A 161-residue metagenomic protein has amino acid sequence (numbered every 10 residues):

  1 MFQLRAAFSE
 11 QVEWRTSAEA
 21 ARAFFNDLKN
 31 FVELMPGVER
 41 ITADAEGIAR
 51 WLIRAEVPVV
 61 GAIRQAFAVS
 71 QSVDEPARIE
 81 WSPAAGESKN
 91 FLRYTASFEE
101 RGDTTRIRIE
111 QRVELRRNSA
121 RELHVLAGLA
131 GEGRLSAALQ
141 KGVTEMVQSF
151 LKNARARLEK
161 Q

Functional and structural regions predicted by a protein language model:
M1-R50: Hydrophobic ligand-binding cavity/cleft-lining segments
F2, A7, A120-V125, L158-Q161: Extended beta-strand/beta-hairpin segments
R5-Q11, I48-R50, A66, R78 (+2 more regions): Intrinsic-disorder/low-complexity, polar/charged segments enriched in Ser/Thr/Lys/Arg/Asp/Glu/Gln
E10, V38-E39, Q65-S72, W81-P83 (+2 more regions): Hydrophobic/aromatic beta-strand elements that line small-molecule binding cavities or substrate pockets in beta-rich
S17-A23, L135-M146, F150: Short amphipathic alpha-helical segments
A18, A43-E46, S72-A77, S97-I107: A short, structured loop/turn motif at beta-sheet edges
A43-K89, E145-Q161: Glycine-rich portal/gate segments that line the openings of hydrophobic small-molecule binding cavities
A84-K141: Beta-strand/loop substructures that line and gate deep hydrophobic ligand-binding cavities in soluble
